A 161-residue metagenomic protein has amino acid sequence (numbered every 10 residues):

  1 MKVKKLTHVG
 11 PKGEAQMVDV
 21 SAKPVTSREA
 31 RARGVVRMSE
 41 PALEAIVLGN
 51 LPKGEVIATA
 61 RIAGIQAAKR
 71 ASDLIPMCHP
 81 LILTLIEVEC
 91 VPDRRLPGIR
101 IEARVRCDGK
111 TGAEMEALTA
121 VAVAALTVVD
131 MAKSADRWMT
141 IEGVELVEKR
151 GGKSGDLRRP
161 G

Functional and structural regions predicted by a protein language model:
M1-I57, I62-H79, L83-G161: C-terminal binding/interaction regions
